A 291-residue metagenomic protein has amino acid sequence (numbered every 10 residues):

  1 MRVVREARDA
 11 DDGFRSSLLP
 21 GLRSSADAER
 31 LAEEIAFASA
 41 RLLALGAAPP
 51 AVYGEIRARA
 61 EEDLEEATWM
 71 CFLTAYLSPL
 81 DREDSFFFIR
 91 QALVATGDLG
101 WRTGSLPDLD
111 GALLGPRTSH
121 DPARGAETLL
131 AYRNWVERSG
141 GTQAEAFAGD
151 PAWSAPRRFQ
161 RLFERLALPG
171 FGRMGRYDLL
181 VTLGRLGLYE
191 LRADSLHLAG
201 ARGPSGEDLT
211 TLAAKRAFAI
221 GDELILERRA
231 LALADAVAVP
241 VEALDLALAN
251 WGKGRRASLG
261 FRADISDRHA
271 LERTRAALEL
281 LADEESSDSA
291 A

Functional and structural regions predicted by a protein language model:
M1-E55, S139-R161, Y177-A291: C-terminal accessory module of base-excision DNA glycosylases/AP lyases that mediates lesion recognition and DNA
R5, D9, G13, A26 (+6 more regions): Alpha-helix boundary/N-cap detector
A26-A28, E33-S105, A148-P169, T182: Extended, structured, electrostatic nucleic-acid-contact surfaces
T68, T74, T96, T103 (+6 more regions): Residue-identity detector for threonine
S78, R82-S139, S289: Short acidic-hydrophobic catalytic motif
G115-P169: Helix-hairpin-helix/helix-loop-helix acidic hairpins
